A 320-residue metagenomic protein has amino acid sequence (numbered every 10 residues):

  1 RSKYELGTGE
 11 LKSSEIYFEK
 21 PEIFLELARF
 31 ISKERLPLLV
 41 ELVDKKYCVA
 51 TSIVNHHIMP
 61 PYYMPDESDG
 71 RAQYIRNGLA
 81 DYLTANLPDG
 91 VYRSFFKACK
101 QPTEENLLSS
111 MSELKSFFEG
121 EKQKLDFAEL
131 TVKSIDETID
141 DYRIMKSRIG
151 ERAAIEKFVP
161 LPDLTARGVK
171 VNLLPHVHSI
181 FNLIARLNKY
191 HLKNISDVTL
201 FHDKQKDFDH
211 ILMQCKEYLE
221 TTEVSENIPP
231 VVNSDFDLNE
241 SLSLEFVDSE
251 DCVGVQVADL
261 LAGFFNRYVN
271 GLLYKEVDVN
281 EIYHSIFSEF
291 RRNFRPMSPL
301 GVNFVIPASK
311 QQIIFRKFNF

Functional and structural regions predicted by a protein language model:
R1-F320: Phosphate-ester processing/binding pockets and catalytic centers
